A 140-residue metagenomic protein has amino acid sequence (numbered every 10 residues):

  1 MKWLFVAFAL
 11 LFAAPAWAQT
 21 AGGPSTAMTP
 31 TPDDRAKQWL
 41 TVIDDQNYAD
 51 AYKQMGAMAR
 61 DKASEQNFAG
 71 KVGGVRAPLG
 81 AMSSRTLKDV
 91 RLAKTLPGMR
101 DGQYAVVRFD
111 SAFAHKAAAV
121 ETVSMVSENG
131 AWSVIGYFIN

Functional and structural regions predicted by a protein language model:
M1-K2, N140: Absolute protein N-terminus
K2-V6, L10: Gram-negative bacterial Sec-dependent N-terminal signal peptides
W3-L4, W17-N47: Short, low-complexity N-terminal intrinsically disordered segments enriched in polar/charged residues
A13-P15: N-terminal signal peptide c-region/cleavage motif recognized by signal peptidases
G23-A27, K37-T41, Q54-D61, D110-A112: Second-shell loop/turn segments in exported
D33-D34, A49-G102: Short solvent-exposed beta->alpha transition segments
R91-N140: Exposed beta-sheet edge and beta->alpha loop/turn motif
